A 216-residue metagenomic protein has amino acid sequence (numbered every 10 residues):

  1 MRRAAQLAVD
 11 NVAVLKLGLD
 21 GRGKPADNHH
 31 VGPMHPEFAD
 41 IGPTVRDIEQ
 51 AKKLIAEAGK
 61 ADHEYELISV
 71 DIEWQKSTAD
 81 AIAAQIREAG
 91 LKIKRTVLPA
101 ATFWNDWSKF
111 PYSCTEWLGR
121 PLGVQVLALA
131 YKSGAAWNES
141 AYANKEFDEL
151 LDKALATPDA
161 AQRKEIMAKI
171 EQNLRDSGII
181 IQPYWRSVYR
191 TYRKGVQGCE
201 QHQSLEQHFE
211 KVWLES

Functional and structural regions predicted by a protein language model:
M1-M34, S77-T78, L174-Q182: Periplasmic-binding protein-like
R3, K92-F103, V126-K194, S216: Extracytoplasmic/peripheral linker and loop segments enriched in polar/acidic and small residues with frequent Thr/Pro
R3, L7, V12, K16 (+8 more regions): Solvent-exposed, polar/charged alpha-helical surfaces in well-ordered, non-transmembrane soluble domains, broadly
L7, K24-E57, W74-S77: Structural transition elements
A13-G18, A56, A101-K132, L174: Pocket-flanking alpha-helical
D62-D71, I93-T96: Short, well-ordered beta-strand elements
I82-Q85, A89-K92, S108-W117: Alpha-to-beta junction loops
R190-S216: Long beta-strand-rich cores associated with HINT superfamily self-processing modules
